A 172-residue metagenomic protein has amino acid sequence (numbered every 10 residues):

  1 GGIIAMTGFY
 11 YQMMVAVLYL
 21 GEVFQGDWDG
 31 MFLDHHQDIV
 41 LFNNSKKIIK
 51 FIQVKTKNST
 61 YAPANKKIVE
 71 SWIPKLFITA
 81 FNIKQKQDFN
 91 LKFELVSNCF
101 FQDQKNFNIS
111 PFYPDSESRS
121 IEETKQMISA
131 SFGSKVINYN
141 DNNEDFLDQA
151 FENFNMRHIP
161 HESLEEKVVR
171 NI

Functional and structural regions predicted by a protein language model:
G1-I3, T56-I172: Acidic metal-coordinating catalytic centers involved in nucleic-acid phosphodiester chemistry
A5-M6, Y10-P74, I78: Catalytic centers of nucleases
